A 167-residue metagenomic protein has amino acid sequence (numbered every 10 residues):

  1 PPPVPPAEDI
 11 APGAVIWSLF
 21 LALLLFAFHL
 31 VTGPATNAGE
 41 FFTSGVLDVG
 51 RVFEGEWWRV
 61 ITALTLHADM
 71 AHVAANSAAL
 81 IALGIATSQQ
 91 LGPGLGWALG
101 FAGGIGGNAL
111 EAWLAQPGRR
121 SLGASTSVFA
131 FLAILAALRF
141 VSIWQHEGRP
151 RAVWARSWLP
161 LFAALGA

Functional and structural regions predicted by a protein language model:
P1-A167: A detector for small-residue-rich transmembrane helices and their helix-helix packing motifs
